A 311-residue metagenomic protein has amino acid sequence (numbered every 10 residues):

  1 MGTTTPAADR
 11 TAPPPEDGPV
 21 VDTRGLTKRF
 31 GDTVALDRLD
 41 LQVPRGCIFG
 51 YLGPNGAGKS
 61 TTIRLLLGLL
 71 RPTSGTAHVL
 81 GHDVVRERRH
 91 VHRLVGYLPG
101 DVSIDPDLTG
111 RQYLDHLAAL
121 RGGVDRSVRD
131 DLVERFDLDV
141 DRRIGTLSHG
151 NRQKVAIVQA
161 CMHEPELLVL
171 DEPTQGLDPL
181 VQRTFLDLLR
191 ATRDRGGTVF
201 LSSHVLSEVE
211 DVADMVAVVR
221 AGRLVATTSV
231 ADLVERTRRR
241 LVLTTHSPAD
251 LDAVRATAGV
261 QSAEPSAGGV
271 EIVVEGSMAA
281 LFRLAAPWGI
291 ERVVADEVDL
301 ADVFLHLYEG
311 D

Functional and structural regions predicted by a protein language model:
M1-T27, G310-D311: ABC-family P-loop ATPase nucleotide-binding domain
G2-A7, V273-D311: C-terminal coupling/interaction segments
G18-T23, K28-R220, V225-A226: ABC transporter nucleotide-binding domains
Y113, V128, L132, S229 (+3 more regions): Hydrophobic alpha-helical segments typical of transmembrane helices and their membrane-interface/capping positions
F185-V273: ABC transporter nucleotide-binding domain
